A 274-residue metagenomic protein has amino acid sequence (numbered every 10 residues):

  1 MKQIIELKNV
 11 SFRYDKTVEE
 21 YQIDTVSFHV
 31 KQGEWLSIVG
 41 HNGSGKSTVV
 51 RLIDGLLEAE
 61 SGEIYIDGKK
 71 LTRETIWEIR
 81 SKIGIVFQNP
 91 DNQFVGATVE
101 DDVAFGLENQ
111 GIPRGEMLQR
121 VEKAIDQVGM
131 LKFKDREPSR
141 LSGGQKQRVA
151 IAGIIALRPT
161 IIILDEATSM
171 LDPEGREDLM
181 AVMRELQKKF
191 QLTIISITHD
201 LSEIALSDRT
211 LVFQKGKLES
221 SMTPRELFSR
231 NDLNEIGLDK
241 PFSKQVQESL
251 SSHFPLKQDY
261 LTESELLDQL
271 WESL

Functional and structural regions predicted by a protein language model:
M1-I4, F12-T25, R73-T75: A short, flexible loop at the N-terminus of ABC-type nucleotide-binding domains that lies
V39-H41: The feature captures the beta-strand-to-loop junction immediately N-terminal to the Walker
D54: Helix-to-loop junction immediately C-terminal to a conserved catalytic motif
G115-F133: Conserved ABC ATPase "signature" region
E137-L141, Q145: Conserved ABC ATPase signature
I162-D165: Catalytic Walker B motif of ABC-type/P-loop ATPase nucleotide-binding domains
K217-S243: Conserved beta-strand-loop-alpha-helix hinge in the C-terminal portion of ABC ATPase nucleotide-binding domains
